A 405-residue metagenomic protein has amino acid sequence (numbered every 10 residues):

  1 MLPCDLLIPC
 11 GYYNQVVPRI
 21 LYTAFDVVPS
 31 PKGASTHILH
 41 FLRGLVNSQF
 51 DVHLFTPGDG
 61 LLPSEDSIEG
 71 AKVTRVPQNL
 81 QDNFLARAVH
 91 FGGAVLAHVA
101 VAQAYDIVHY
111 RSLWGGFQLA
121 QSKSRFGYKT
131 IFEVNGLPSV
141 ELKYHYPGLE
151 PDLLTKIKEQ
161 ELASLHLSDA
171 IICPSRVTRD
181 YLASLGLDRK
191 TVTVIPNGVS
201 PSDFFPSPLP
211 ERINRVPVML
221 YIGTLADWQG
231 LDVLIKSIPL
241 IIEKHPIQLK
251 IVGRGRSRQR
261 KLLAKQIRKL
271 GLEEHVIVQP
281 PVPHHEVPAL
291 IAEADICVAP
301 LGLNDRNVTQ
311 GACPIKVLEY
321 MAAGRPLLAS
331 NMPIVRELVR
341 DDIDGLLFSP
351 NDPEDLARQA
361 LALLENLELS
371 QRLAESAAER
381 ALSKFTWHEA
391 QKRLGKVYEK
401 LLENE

Functional and structural regions predicted by a protein language model:
L21, R212-I238, K250: Conserved donor-binding/catalytic core segment of Leloir-type glycosyltransferases
G60, Q248-A264: Glycosyltransferase donor-sugar binding loop
L96-A102, F117, Q121-R125, F132 (+2 more regions): Membrane-proximal helix-turn-helix segments that form the acceptor-binding/catalytic region of lipid-linked
V177, G198: Carbohydrate-associated surface elements
K261-A289, I296: Nucleotide-activated donor-binding/catalytic signature segment of Leloir-type glycosyltransferases, i.e., the conserved
C297-A299, E319-A322, P326-A329: Short hydrophobic beta-strand element within catalytic cores of glycosyltransferases and related nucleotide-activated
V317, D341-D342, L346-P353, A362-E368: Conserved acidic donor-binding segment of nucleotide-sugar-dependent glycosyltransferases
D355, A362, L369-K384, R393-K396: A short, well-ordered alpha-helix in the C-terminal region of glycosyltransferases
